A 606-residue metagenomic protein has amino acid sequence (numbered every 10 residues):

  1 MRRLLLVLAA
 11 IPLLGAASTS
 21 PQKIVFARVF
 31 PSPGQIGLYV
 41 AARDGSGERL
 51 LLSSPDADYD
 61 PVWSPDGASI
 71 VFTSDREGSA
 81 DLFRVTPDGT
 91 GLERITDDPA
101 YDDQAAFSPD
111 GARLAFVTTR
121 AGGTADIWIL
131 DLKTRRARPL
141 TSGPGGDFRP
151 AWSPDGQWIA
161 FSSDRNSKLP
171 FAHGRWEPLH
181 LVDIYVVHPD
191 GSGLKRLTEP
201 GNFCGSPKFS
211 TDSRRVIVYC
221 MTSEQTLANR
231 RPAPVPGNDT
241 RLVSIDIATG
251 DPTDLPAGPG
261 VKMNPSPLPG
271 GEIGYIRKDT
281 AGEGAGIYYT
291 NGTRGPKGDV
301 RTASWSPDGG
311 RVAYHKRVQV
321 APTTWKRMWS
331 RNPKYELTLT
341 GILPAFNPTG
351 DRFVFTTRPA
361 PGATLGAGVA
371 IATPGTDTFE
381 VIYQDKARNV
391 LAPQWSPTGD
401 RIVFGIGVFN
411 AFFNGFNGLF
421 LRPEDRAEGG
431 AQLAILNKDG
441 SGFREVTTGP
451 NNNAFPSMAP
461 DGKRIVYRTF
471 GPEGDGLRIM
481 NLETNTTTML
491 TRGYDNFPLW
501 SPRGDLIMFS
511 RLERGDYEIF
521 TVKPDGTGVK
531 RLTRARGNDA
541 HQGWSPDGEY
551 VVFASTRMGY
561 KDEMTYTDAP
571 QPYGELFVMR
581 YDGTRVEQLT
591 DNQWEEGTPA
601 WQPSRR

Functional and structural regions predicted by a protein language model:
R3-L13: Sec-dependent N-terminal signal peptides
P12-P21: Bacterial Sec-dependent signal peptides at the C-terminal "C-region" and cleavage site
T19-S20, P65-D66, P109-D110, P154-D155 (+9 more regions): Residue-level detector of Asp-centered blade-edge/turn motifs that repeat once per structural unit in beta-propeller
I24, I70, G111-A115, I159 (+8 more regions): Hydrophobic beta-strand positions that form the internal "hydrophobic ladder" of WD40/Gbeta-like beta-propeller blades
R28-G37, L52-A57, T73-F83, T96-Y101 (+20 more regions): A flexible loop/linker signature enriched in serine peptidases of the S9 family
A42-S46, T86-T90, D131-R135, H188-S192 (+8 more regions): Short loop/turn segments that connect beta-strands within beta-propeller blades
E48-R49, L92-E93, R138, L194-K195 (+6 more regions): A structural motif specific to WD40 beta-propellers
V62, A106, A151, K208 (+8 more regions): Conserved beta-strand position repeated across blades of beta-propeller domains
